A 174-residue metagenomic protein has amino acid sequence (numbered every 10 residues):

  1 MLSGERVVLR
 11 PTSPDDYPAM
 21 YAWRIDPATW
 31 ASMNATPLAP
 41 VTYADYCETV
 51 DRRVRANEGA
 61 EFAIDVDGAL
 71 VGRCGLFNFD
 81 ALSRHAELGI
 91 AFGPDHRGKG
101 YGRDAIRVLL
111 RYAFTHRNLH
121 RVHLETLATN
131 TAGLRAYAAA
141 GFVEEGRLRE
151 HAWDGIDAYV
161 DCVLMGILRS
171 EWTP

Functional and structural regions predicted by a protein language model:
M1-C47, S170-P174: A short, well-structured alpha-helix characteristic of acyl/acetyltransferase catalytic modules
A39-R97, Y112, L168-W172: Acetyl-CoA-dependent GNAT
A69-G72, A132, Y159: Glycine-rich acetyl-CoA-binding "A-motif" of GNAT/NAT acetyltransferases
F92, G98-Y112, T131-A139: Conserved acetyl-CoA-binding loop-helix of GNAT-fold acetyltransferases
T115-E125: Conserved GNAT acetyl-CoA-binding A-motif
H123-T126, V143-V160: Conserved catalytic-core motifs of GNAT/GCN5-like acyltransferases
Y137, F142, M165: Conserved active-site tyrosine of GNAT-family acetyltransferases
D157-P174: Terminal substrate-recognition subdomain of acyl/acetyltransferases
